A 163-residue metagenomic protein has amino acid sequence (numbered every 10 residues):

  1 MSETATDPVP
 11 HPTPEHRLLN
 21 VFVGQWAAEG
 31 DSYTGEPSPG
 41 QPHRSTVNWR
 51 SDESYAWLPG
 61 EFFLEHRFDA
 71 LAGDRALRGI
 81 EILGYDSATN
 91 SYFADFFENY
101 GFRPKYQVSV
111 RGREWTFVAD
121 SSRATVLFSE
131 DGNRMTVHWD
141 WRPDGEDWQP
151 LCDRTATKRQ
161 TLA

Functional and structural regions predicted by a protein language model:
M1-A163: Hydrophobic small-molecule pocket/channel-lining residues, especially in calycin-type beta-barrels
